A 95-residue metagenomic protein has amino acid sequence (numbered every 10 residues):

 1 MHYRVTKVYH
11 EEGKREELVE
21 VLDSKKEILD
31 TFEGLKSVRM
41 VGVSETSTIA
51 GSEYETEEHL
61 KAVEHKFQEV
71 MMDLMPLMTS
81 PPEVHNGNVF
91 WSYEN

Functional and structural regions predicted by a protein language model:
M1-I49, E55-E69, P76-N95: Short S/T/G/P-rich N-terminal loop/turn motif that feeds into the first structured element of a domain
